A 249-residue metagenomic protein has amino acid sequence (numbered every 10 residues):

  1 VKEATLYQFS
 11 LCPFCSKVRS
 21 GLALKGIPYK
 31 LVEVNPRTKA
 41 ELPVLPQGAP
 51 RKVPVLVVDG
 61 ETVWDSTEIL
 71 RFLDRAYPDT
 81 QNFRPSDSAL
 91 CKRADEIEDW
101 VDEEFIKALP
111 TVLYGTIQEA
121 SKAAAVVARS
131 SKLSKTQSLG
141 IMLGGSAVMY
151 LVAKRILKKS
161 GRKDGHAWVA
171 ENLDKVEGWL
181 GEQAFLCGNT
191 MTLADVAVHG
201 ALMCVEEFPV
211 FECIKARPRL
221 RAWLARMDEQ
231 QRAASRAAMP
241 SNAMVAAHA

Functional and structural regions predicted by a protein language model:
V1-T136, H248: GST-like domain detector, emphasizing the conserved glutathione-binding G-site in the N-terminal thioredoxin-like
L31, N189, R236-A237: A generic structural-conservation signal
D95, G181, A225-D228: Alpha-helix boundary recognition
E103-R219: GST-like fold's C-terminal all-alpha helical module
H199-A249: Long, positively charged, glycine-interspersed low-complexity recognition regions
